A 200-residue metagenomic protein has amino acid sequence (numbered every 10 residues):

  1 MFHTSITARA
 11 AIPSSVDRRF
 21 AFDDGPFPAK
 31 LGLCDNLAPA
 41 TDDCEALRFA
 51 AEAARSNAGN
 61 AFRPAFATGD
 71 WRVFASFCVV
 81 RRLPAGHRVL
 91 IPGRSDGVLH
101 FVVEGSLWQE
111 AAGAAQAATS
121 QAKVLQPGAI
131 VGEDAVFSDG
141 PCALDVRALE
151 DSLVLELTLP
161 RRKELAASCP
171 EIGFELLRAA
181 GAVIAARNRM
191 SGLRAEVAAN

Functional and structural regions predicted by a protein language model:
M1-N200: Cytosolic regulatory regions built on CNB/CRP/Popeye-like sensor folds
